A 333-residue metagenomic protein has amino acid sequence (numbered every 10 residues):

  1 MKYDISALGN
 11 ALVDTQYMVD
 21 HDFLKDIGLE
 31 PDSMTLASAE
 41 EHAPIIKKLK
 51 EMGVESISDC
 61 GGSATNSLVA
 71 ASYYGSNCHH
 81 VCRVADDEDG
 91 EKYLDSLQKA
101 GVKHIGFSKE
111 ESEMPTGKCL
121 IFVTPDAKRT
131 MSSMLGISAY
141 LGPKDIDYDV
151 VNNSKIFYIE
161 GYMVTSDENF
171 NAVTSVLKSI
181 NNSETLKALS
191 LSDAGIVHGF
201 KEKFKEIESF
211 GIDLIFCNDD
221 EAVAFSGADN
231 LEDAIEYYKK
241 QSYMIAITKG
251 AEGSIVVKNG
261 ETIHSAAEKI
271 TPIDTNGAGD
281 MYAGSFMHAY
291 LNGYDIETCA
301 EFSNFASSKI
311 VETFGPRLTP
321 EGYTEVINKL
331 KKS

Functional and structural regions predicted by a protein language model:
M1-V81, E91-K92: Glycine-rich phosphate/adenosyl-contacting loop at the front of the ribokinase-like
K2-M18, L29-L36, S179, E202 (+1 more regions): Conserved phosphate-binding/catalytic region of the ribokinase-like
D87-K103, C119-V123, A127-T130: Active-site-proximal loop->helix
I105-E111, I121-D167: Conserved phosphate-binding/catalytic loop of the ribokinase/pfkB sugar-kinase fold
K118-F122, G253-V256: Short beta-strand scaffold segments in enzyme catalytic cores
V150-N152, E208-S209, K239: A short, aliphatic-rich alpha-helical micro-motif
I156-D233, G253: Conserved beta-alpha-beta core of the PfkB/ribokinase-like small-molecule kinase fold
